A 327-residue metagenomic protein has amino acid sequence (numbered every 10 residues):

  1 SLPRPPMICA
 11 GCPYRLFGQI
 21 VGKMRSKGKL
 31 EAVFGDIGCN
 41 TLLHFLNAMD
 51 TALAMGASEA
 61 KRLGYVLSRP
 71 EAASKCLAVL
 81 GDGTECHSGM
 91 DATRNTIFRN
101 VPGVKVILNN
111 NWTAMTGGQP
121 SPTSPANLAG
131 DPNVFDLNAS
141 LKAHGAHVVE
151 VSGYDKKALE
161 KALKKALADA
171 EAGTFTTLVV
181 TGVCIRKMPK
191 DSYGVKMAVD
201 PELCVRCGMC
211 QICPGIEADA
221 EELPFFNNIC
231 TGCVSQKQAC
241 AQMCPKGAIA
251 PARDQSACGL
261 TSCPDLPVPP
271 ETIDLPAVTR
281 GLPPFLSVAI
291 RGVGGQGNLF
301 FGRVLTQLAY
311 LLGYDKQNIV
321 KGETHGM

Functional and structural regions predicted by a protein language model:
S1-G22, V148-D155, E160, T177-T181: Phosphate/pyrophosphate-binding active-site segments
M7-I8, A78-V79, L286-V293: Short glycine-rich or small-residue beta-strand-to-loop segments that form or flank ligand, phosphate, metal/Fe-S
I20, M24-E59, A289-M327: Anionic-ligand anchoring segments at beta-strand to alpha-helix junctions in alpha/beta enzyme folds, i.e., glycine
A32-D36, A78-V79, K105-L108, E150-S152 (+4 more regions): General beta-strand structural signal in soluble alpha/beta enzymes
L42-V179, P189-K190: Thiamine diphosphate
L167-G215: Glycine/aspartate-rich loop-and-adjacent alpha/beta segment that forms the canonical ThDP
V205-I229, S235-I273: Iron-sulfur cluster-binding cysteine motifs and their immediate structural context in ferredoxin-like electron-transfer
P269-F285: A short, basic/flexible loop-to-alpha-helix module at the beginning of a structural domain
